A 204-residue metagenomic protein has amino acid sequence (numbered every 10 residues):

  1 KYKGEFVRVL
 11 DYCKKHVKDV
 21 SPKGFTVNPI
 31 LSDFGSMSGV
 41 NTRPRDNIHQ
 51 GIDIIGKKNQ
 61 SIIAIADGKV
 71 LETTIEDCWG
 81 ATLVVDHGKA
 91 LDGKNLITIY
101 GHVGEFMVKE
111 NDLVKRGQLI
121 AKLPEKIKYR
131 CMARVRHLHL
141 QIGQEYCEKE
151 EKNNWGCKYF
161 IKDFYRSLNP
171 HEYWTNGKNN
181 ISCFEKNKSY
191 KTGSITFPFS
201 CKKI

Functional and structural regions predicted by a protein language model:
K1-A81, A90, R116, E125 (+1 more regions): Surface-exposed, glycine-biased beta-strand/turn segments
G56, E72, H102-E105, K122 (+1 more regions): A residue-level detector for short acidic-glycine micro-motifs
N59, G88-A90, G143-C147: Solvent-exposed coil/turn segments that connect beta secondary-structure elements in extracytoplasmic/periplasmic
A64-M107, C131-H139: Zn2+-dependent peptidoglycan hydrolase active-site motif and core
T82-V85, K115-M132: Short hydrophobic beta/alpha edge segments that flank linear recognition/processing sites
F106-V114: Acidic, glycine-anchored pre-beta loop/turn
H139-T175: Short peripheral tails and domain-boundary helices/loops at the edges of structured domains
